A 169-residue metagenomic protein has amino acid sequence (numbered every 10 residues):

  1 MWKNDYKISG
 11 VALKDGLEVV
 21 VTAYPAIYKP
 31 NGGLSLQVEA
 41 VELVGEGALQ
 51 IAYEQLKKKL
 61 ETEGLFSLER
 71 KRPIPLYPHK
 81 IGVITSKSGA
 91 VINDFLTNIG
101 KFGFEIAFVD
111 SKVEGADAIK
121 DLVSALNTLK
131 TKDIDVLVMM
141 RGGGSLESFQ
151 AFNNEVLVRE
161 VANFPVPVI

Functional and structural regions predicted by a protein language model:
M1, Q37, F95-I99: Short, acidic/hydrophobic/Gly-rich beta-strand patch recurrent on exposed beta strands that often constitutes part
M1-A12: Beta-strand/loop nucleic-acid-binding surfaces
D5, L36-E42, P78-I81: Short hinge/gating elements
L13-D15, E42-A52: Acidic-enriched and Gly/Ser
K14-I27: OB-fold and OB-like beta-barrel modules that bind single-stranded nucleic acids
A26-L36: Short, Lys/Arg- and Gly-enriched loop/turn segments at beta-strand edges
A52-S148, N153-F164: Phosphate-binding glycine-rich loops and their immediate beta-loop-alpha structural context
P167-I169: Structural detector of well-ordered beta-strand residues that form the stable sheet scaffold of enzyme domains
